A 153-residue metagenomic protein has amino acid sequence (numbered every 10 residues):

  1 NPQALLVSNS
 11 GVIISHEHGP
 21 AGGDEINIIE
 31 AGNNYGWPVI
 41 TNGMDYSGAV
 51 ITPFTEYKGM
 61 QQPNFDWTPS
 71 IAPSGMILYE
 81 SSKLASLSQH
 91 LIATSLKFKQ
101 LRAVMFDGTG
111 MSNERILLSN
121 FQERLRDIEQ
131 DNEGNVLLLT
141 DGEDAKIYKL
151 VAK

Functional and structural regions predicted by a protein language model:
N1-R115, E123, E133, A145-K146 (+1 more regions): Beta-propeller domain segments
V136-D141: Short, exposed beta-strand-loop hairpins at the edges of beta-sheets in extracellular/periplasmic proteins
